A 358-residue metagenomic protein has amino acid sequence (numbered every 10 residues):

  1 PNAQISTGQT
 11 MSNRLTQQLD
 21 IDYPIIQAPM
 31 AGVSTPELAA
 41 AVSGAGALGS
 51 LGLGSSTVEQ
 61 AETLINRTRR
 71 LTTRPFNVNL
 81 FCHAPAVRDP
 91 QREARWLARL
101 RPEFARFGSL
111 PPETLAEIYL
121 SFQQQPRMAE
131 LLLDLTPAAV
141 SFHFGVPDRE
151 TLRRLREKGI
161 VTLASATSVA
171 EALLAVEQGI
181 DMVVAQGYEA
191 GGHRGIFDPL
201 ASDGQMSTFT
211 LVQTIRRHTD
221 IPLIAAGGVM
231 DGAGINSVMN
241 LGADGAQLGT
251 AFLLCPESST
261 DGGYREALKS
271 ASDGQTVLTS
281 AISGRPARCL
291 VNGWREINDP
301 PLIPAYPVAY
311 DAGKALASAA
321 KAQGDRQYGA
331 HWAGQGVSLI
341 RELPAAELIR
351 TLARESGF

Functional and structural regions predicted by a protein language model:
T7-H218, L352: Active-site entrance/lid segments in N-terminal catalytic domains of soluble metabolic enzymes
R101-A105, H193-D198, S202-I224, V229-F358: Conserved active-site-proximal phosphate/metal-binding subdomains
